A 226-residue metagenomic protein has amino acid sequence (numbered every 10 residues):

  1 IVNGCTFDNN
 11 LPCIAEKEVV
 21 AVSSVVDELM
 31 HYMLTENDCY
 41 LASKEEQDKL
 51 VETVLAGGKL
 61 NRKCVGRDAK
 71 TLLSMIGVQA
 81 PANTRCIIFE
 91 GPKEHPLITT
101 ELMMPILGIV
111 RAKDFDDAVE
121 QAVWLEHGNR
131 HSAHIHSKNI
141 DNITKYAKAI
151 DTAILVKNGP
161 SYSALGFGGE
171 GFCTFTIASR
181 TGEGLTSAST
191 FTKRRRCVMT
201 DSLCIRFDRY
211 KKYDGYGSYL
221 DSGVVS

Functional and structural regions predicted by a protein language model:
I1-K93, V225: ALDH superfamily catalytic-core signature
V78-S226: Conserved C-terminal structural/oligomerization subdomain of aldehyde/semialdehyde dehydrogenase
